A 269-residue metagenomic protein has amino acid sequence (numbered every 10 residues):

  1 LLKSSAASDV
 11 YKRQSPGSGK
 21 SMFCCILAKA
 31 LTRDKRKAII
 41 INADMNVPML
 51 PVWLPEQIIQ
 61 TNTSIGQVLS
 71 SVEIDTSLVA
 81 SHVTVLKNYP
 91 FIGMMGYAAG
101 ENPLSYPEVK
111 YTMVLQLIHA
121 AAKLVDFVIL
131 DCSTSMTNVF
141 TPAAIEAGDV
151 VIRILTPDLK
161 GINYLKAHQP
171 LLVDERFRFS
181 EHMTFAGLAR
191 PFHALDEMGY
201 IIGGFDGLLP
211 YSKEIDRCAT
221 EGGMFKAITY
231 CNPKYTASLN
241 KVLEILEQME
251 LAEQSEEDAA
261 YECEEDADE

Functional and structural regions predicted by a protein language model:
L1-A7, Y11: Single conserved hydrophobic/aromatic residue that forms the stacking wall/gate of nucleotide- or nucleobase-binding
P16-G17: Walker A (P-loop) phosphate-binding loop of P-loop NTPases
K20: Conserved lysine of the Walker
F23: Hydrophobic positions on the alpha1 helix immediately C-terminal to the Walker A/P-loop
I40-K123, T220: P-loop/Walker-type NTP enzyme "switch/lid" segment
F140-D158: Inter-motif core of Ras-like GTPase G domains
G187-T229: Beta-strand-loop-alpha "switch" segments that mediate conformational coupling across diverse proteins
G222-E269: NTP-binding/hydrolysis catalytic cores, primarily Walker-type P-loop NTPases
